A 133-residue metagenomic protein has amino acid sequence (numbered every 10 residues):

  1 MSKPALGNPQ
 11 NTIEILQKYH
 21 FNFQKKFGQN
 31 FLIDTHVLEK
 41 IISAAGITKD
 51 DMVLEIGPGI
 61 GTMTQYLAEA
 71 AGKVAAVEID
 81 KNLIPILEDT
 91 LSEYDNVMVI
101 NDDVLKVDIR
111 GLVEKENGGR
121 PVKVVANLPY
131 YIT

Functional and structural regions predicted by a protein language model:
M1-T133: Catalytic cores of RNA-modifying enzymes
